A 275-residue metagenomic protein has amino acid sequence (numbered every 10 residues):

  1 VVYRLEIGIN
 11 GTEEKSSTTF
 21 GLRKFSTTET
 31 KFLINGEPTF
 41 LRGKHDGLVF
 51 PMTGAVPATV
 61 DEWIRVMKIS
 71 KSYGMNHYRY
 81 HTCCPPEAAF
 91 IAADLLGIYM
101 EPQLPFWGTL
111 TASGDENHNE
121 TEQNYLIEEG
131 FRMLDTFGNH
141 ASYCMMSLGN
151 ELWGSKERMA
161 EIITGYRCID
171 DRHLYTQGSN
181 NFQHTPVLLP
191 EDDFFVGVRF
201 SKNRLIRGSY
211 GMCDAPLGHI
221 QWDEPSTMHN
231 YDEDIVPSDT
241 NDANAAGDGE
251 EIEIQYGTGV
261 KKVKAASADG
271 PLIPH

Functional and structural regions predicted by a protein language model:
R4-E6, G11-T109, D115-M145, A246: Active-site-adjacent substrate/metal-binding segments within catalytic domains of carbohydrate-active enzymes
I7-I9, I34, I64, I69 (+12 more regions): Weak global preference for isoleucine
G8-I9, S26, N119, S155 (+3 more regions): Serine/threonine-rich low-complexity intrinsically disordered regions
R23, T30-F32, N150, V198 (+2 more regions): Flexible, active-site-adjacent loop/turn segments at secondary-structure boundaries
L95, E116-T185: Active-site neighborhood of glycoside hydrolase catalytic domains
F106-G114, E151-L152, I273-H275: Active-site clefts of carbohydrate-active enzymes
T164-H275: Extracellular glycoside hydrolase catalytic/binding regions
